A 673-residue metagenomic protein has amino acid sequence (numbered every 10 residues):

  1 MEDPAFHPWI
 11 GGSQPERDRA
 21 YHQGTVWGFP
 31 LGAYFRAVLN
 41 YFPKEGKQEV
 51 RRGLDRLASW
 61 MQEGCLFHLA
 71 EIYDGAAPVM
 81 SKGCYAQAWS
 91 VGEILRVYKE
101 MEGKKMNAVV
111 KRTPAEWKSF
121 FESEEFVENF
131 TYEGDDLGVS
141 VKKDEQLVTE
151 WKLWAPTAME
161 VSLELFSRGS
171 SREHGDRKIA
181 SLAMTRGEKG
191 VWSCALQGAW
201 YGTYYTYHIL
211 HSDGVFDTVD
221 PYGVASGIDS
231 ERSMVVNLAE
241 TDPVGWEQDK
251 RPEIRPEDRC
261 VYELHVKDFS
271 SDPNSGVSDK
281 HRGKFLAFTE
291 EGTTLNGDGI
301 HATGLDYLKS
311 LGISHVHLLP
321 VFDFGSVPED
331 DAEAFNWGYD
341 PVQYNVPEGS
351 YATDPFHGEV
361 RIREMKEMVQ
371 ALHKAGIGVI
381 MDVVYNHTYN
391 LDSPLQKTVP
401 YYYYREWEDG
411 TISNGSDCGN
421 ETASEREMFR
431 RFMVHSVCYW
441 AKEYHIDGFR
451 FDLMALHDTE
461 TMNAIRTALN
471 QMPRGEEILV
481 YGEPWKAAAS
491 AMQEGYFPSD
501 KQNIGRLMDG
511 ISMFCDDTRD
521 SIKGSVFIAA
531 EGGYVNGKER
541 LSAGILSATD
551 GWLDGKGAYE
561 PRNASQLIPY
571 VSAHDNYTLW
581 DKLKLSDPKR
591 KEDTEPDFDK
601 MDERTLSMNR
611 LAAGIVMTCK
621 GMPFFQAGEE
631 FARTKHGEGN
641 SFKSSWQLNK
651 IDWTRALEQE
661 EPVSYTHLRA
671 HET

Functional and structural regions predicted by a protein language model:
M1-W27, D55-K105: Extended glycan-interaction surfaces of carbohydrate-active proteins
H7-K44, P569, L606-R633: C-terminal substrate/ligand-recognition segments
V38-R52, M101-A108, R474-G475: Structural helix-adjacent loops and short alpha-helical linkers that scaffold large soluble proteins
V109-V148, H174-K178, G187-G292: The feature marks proteins involved in alpha-glucan
L153, L264, L318, W440 (+3 more regions): Conserved, mostly hydrophobic/aromatic
K267-Y444, L453-P473, L479, A491: Substrate-binding/active-site clefts of carbohydrate-active enzymes
R466-T467, M472, E476-A632, E638-S644: Conserved alpha/beta catalytic core and glycan-binding cleft of carbohydrate-active enzymes
T666-T673: Conserved small/polar residues in nucleotide/adenosyl-binding loops
